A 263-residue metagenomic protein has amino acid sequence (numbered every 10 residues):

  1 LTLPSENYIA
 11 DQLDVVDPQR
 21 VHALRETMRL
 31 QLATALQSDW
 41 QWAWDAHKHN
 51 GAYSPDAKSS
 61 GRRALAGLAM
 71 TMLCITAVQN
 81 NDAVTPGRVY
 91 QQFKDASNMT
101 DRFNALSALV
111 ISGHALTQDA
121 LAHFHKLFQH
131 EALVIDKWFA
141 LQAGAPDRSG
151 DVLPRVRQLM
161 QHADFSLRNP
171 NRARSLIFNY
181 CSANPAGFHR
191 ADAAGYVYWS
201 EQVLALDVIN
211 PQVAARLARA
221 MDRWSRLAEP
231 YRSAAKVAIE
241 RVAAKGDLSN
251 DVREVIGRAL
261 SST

Functional and structural regions predicted by a protein language model:
L1-T263: Long, ordered, helix-rich scaffold segments
